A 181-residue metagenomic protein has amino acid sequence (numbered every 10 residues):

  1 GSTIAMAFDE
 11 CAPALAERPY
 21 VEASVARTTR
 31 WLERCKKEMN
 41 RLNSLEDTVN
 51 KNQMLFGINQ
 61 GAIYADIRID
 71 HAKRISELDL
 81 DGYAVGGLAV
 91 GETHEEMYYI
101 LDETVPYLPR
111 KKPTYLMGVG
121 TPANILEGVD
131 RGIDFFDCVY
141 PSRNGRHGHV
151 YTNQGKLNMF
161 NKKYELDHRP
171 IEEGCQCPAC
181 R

Functional and structural regions predicted by a protein language model:
G1-R41, L55, N59-R68: Active-site beta->alpha loop and helix N-cap motifs at the rims of alpha/beta catalytic domains
E38, L42, N50, M54-I171: Glycine-rich phosphate/ribose-binding loops and adjacent secondary-structure elements that form binding surfaces
Q176: The −1 position to Zn-ligating cysteines in a subset of zinc-ribbon hairpins
A179: Short, cysteine/histidine-rich loop/knuckle motifs that typically chelate Zn2+
